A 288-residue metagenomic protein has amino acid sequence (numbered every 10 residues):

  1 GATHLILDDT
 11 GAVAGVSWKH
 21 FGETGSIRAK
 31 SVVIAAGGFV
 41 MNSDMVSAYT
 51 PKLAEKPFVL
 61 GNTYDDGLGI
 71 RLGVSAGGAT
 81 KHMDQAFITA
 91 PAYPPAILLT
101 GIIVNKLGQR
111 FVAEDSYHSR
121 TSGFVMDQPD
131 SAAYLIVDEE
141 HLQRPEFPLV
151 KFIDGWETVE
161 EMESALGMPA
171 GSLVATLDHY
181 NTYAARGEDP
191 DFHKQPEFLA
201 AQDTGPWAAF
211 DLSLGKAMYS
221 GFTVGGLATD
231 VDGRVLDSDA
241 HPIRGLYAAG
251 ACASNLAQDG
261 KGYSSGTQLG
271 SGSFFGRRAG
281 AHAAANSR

Functional and structural regions predicted by a protein language model:
G1-D178, T182-R288: Residues forming the flavin
